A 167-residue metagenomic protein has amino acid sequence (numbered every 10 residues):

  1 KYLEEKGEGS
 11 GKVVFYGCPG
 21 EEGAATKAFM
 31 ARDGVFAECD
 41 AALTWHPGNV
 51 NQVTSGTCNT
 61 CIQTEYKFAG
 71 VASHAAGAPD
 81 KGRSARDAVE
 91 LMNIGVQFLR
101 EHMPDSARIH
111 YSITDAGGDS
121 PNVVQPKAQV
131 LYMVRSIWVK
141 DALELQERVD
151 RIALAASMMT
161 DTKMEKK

Functional and structural regions predicted by a protein language model:
L3-P126, R135: Histidine/acidic-residue-rich, glycine-tolerant segments that coordinate divalent metal ions
E4-E5, K163-K167: Short, intrinsically disordered, charge-balanced linker/junction segments flanking boundaries in proteins
L99-R100, D150-T160: A common structural junction motif
P104, D161-M164: Secondary-structure boundary/capping signal
N122-I152, M164-K166: A conserved active-site cap/scaffold subdomain adjacent to cofactor or substrate pockets
